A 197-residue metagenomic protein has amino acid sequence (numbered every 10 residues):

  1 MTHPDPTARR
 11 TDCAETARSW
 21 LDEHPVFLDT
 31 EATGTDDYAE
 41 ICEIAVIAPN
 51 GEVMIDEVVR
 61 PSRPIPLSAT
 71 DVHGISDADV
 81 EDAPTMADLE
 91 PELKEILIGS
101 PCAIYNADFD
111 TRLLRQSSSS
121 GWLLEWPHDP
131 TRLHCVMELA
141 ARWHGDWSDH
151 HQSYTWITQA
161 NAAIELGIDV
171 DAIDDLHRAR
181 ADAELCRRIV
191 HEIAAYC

Functional and structural regions predicted by a protein language model:
T2-A8, T16-R18, D22-P25, D37-C42 (+2 more regions): Metal-dependent phosphoesterase core characteristic of DEDDh/y 3'-5' exonuclease domains
T11: Short Cys/His-rich Zn2+-coordinating modules
T30-G34: Ser/Thr-glycine-rich phosphate-binding loops at phosphate-binding pockets of nucleotides, nucleotide cofactors
T35-D36, V80: A generic structural signal for short coil/turn motifs at secondary-structure boundaries
D71-E92: Metal-dependent phosphoesterase signature
